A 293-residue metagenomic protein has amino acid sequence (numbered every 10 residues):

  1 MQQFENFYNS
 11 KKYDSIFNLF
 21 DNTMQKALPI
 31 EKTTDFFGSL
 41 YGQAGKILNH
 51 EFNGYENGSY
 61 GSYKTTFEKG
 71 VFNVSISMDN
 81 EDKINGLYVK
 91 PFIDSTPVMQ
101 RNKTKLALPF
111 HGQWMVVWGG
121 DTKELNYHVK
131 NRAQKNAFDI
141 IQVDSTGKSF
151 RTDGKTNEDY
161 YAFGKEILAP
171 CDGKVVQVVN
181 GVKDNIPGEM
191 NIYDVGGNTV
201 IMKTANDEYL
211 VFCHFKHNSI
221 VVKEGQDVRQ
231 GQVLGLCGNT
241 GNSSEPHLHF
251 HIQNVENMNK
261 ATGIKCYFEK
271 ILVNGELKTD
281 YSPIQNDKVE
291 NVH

Functional and structural regions predicted by a protein language model:
M1-N9: Short, aromatic-enriched amphipathic alpha-helices that serve as compact interaction elements
D14-S59: Short solvent-exposed beta->alpha transition segments
G54-T104: Exposed beta-sheet edge and beta->alpha loop/turn motif
L125, D194, V221, Q226 (+1 more regions): Acidic, glycine-rich catalytic/binding loops that coordinate metals and/or anionic ligands
Y127-M190: Short, glycine/small-residue-enriched coil/turn segments at secondary-structure junctions
D172-K216: Zn2+-dependent peptidoglycan hydrolase active-site motif and core
G173-V175, G225-C237: A structural signal for short beta-strand/turn segments enriched in small hydrophobics and glycine
E208-G231: Short histidine-centered loop motifs in beta-beta connectors
